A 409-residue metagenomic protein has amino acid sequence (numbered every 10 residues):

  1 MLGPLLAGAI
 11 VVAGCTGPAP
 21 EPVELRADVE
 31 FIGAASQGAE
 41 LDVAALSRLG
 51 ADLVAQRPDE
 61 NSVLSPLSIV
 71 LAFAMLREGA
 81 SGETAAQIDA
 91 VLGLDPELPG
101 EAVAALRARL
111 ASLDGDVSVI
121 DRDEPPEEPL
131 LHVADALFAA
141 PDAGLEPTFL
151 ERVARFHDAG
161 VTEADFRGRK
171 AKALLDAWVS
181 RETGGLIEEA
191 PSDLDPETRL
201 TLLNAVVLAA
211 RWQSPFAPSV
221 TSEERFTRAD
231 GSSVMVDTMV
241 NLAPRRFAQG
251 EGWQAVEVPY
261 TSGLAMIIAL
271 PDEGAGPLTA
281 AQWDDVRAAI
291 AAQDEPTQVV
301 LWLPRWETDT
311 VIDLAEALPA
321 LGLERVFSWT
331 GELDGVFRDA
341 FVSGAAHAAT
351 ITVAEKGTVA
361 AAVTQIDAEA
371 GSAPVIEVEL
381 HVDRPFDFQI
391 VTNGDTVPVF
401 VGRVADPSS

Functional and structural regions predicted by a protein language model:
L2-A9, A13-D165: Detector for small/aliphatic-rich hydrophobic stretches
P4, L46, S65, S81 (+8 more regions): Active-site-proximal structural scaffolding
E40-L53, K356-E377: Short, positively charged
R57, D89, V179, R287-I290 (+1 more regions): Hydrophobic alpha-helix position signal
G100-E101, R107-A265, A269, P296-S372: Non-catalytic, conformational "gating/processing" segments within enzyme and secreted inhibitor domains
L202, Q254-I267, P374-S409: Extended hydrophobic
P271-E295: Internal alpha/beta scaffold segment
G274-G276, D309-T310, V359-A360, V397-P398 (+1 more regions): Flexible loop/turn segments at secondary-structure boundaries
